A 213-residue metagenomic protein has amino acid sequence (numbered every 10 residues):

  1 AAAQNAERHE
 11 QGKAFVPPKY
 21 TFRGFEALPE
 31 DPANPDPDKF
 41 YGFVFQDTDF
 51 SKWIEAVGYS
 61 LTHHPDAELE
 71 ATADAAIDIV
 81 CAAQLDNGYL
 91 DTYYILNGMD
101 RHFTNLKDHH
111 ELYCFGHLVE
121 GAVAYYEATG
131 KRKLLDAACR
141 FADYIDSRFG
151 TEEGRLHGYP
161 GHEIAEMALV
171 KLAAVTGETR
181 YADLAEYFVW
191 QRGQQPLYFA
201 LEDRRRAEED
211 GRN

Functional and structural regions predicted by a protein language model:
A1-N213: Glycan-recognition and catalytic cores of secretory/periplasmic carbohydrate-active enzymes
